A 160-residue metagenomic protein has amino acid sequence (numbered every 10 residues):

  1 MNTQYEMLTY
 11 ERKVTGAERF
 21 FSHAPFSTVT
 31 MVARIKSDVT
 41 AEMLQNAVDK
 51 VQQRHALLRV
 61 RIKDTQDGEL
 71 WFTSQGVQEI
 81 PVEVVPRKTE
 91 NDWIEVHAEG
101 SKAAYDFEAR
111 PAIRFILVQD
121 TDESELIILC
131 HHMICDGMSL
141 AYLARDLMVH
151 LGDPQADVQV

Functional and structural regions predicted by a protein language model:
M1-A41, N46: N-terminal beta-alpha "docking/capping" segments at the starts of catalytic domains in thioester/acy l-group-handling
M1-K13, R19, I134-Y142, D146-V160: Non-catalytic, low-complexity flexible loops and terminal extensions
D38, V82-V85, V160: Short, exposed beta-strand "edge-strand" segments with a Pro/Gly-rich flavor and a Y/T-containing core
Q45-M138, Y142-R145, V149-G152: Acyl-thioester-dependent condensation/acyltransferase catalytic cores
